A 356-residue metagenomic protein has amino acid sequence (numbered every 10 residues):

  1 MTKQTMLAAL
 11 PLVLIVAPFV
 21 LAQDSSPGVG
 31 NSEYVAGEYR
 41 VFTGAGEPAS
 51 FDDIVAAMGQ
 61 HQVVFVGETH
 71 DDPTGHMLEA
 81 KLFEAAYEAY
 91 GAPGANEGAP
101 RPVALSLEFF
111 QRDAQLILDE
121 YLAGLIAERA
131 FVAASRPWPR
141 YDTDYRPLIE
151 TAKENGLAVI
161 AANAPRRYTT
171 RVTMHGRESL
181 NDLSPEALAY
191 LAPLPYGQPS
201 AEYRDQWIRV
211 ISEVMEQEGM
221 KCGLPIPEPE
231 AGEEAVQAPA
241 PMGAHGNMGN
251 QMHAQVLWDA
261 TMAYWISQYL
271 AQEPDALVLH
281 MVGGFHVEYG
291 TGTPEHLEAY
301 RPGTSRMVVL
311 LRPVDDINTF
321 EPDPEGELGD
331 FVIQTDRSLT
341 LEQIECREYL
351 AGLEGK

Functional and structural regions predicted by a protein language model:
A8-P18: Bacterial N-terminal signal peptides
L21-H61: N- or domain-start disorder-to-order transition segments that initiate the globular core
G28, A36, Y264, L270-Q272 (+2 more regions): C-terminal regions of proteins
V35-E38, G59-T69, A127-A133, H245-G249: Acidic/histidine-rich, surface-exposed loop or edge segments in extracytoplasmic proteins
G44-Y87: Zymogen propeptides
T69-P73, F110-A114, P165-T169, G284-V287 (+1 more regions): Solvent-exposed loop/turn segments at secondary-structure junctions within structured extracellular/periplasmic domains
D72-E88, A99-S106, R112-Y121: Membrane-embedded segments
N96, V103, Q115-Y269: A substrate-binding/cap region within the structured catalytic cores of diverse enzymes
